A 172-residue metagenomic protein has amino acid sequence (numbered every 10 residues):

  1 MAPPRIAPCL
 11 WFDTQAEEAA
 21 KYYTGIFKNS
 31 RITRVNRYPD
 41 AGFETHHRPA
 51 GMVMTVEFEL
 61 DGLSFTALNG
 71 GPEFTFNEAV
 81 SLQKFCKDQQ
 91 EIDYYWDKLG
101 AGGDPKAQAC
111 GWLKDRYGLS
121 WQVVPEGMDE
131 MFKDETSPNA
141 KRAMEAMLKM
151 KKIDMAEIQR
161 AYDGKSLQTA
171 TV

Functional and structural regions predicted by a protein language model:
M1-P4, K152-M155, Q159-V172: Basic/polar N-terminal segments that are highly enriched at the extreme N-terminus, encompassing both cleavable
A7, V53, Q108-C110: Short loop/turn microsegments at loop-to-beta-strand junctions
C9-G62: Core segments of cupin and vicinal oxygen chelate
F12, A16, G25-I26, L60-S64 (+5 more regions): Vicinal oxygen chelate
D40-T45, T66-L68, E130-M131: A short, acidic/glycine-rich surface segment
G127-A146: A short, polar/charged loop-to-alpha-helix boundary motif
